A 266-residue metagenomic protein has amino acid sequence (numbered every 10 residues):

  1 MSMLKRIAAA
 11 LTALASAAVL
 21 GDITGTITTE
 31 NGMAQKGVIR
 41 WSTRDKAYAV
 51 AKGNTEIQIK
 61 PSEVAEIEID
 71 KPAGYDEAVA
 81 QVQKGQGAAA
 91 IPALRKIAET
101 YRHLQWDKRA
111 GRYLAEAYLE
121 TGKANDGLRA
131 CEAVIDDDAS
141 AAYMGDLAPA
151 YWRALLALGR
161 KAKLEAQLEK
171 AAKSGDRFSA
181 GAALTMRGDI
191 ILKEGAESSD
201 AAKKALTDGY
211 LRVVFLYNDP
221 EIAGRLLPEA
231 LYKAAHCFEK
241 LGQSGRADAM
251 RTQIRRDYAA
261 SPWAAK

Functional and structural regions predicted by a protein language model:
M1-A9: Bacterial N-terminal signal peptides that target proteins for export
A8-A17: Bacterial N-terminal signal peptides
L20-D136, P149, M186, A196-A201 (+1 more regions): Compositionally biased alpha-helical segments
T55-Q58, I97-R109, I135-L147, L158 (+4 more regions): Short solvent-exposed coil/turn linkers within tandem alpha-helical repeat scaffolds
A90, G127, L164, A202 (+2 more regions): Single-residue signature of alpha-solenoid repeat helices
L94, C131, L168, L206 (+2 more regions): Hydrophobic/aromatic packing residues within the alpha-helices of TPR/SEL1-like helical repeat arrays
R153-A196: Eukaryotic tandem repeat interaction scaffolds
